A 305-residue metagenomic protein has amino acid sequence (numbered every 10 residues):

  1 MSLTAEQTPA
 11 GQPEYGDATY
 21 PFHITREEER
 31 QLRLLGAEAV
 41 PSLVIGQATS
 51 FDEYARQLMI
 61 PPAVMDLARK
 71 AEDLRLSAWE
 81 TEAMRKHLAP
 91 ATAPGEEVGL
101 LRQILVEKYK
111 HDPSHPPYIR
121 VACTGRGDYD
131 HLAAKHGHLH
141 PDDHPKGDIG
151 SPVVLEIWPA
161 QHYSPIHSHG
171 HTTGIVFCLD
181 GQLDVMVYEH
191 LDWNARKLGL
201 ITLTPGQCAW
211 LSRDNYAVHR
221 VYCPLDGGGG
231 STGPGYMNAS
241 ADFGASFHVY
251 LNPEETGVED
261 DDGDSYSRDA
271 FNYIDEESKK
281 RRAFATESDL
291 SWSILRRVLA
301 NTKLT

Functional and structural regions predicted by a protein language model:
S2-Q103: N-terminal auxiliary "cap/dimerization" subdomain that precedes the catalytic jelly-roll/cupin core of mononuclear
H111-A160: A short glycine-rich, His/Asp/Glu-containing loop-to-beta-strand
D142-K146, S164-G170, F177, R220-C223: Short histidine-centered beta-strand/loop micro-motifs that create catalytic or ligand/metal-coordination sites
D148, I175, H190-H219, C223: Short acidic-glycine-tyrosine-enriched beta hairpin
V154-H169, R213-Y216: Conserved short histidine dyad/triad with adjacent acidic residue
I157-A160, H171-V185, E189, S246-N252: Short, conserved beta-strand element in jelly-roll/cupin
M186, R220, G257-V258: Short helix/loop capping segments that flank catalytic or ligand/cofactor-binding pockets
P224-T305: Double-stranded beta-helix
